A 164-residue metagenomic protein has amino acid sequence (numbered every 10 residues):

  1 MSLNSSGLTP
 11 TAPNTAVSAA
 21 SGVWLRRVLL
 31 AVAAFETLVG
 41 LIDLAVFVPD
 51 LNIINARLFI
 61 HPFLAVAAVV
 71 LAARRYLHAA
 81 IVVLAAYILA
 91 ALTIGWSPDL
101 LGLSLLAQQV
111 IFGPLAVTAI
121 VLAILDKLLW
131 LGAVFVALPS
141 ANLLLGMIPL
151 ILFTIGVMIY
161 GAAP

Functional and structural regions predicted by a protein language model:
S2-L38, P49-N52, L64-L77, I81: Cytosolic juxtamembrane helix and N-cap/initiation of the first transmembrane helix
L25-F35, V83, Q108-I111, L115 (+1 more regions): Hydrophobic alpha-helical transmembrane segments of polytopic
F35-L41, L84-W96, L138-I148: Aromatic-anchored segments of alpha-helical transmembrane domains
N52-A65, L103-A116, N142-L144: Alpha-helical transmembrane segments of polytopic membrane proteins
L64-A72, F112-I124, F153-T154: Membrane-cytosol interface at the C-terminal ends of transmembrane alpha helices in small multi-pass membrane proteins
Y87-P114, I155-G156: C-terminal halves and exits of single transmembrane alpha-helices
W96-L106, V117-L145: Membrane-helix boundary connector in multi-pass membrane proteins
M147-P164: Juxtamembrane boundary at the C-terminal end of a transmembrane helix
